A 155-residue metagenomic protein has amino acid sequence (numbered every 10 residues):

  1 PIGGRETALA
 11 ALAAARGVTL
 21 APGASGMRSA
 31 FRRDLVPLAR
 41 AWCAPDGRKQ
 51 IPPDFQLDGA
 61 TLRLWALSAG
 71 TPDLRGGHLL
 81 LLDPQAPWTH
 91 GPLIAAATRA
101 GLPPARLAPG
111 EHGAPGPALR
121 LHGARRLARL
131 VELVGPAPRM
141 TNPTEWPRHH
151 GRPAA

Functional and structural regions predicted by a protein language model:
P1-A155: Internal intein/HINT superfamily modules and their associated LAGLIDADG
